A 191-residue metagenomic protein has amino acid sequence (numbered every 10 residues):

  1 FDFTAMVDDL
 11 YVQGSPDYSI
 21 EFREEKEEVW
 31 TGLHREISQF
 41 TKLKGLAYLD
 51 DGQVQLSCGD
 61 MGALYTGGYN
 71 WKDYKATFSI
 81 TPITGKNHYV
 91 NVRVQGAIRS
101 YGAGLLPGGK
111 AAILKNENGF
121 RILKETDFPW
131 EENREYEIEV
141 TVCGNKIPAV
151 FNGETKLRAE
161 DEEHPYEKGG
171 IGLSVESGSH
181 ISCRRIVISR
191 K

Functional and structural regions predicted by a protein language model:
F1-K191: Extracellular glycan-recognition regions
